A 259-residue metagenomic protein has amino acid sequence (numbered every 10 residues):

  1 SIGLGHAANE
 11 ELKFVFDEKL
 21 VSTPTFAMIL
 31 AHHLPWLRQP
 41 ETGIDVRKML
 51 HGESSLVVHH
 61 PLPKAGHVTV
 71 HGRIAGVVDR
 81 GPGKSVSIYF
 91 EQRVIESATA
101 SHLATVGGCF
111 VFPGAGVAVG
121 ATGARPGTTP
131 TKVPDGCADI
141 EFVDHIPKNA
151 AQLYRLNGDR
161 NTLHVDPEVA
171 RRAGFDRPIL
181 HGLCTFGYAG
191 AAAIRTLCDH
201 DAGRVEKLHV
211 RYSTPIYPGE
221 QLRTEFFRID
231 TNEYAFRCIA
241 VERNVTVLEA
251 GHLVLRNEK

Functional and structural regions predicted by a protein language model:
S1, F26-A27, R73, C109 (+3 more regions): Residue-level recognition of well-ordered secondary-structure positions
S1-T69, N257: Hydrophobic, proline/glycine-rich low-complexity stretches
S1-V21, F110-L180, I194: Catalytic strand-loop segment that frames the active site of acyl-thioester-processing enzymes
E11-V15, T25-M28, G43, K48-M49 (+12 more regions): Residue-level preference for alpha-helix termini and adjacent loops
F16-L20, L30-L34, E53-S54, H60-L62 (+8 more regions): Solvent-exposed, flexible loop/coil residues
A27-I29, H33-L37, K48-G52, H67-G72 (+7 more regions): A short linear-motif detector with a strong N-terminal bias
M49-F142, I216-G219, R223-K259: HotDog/MaoC-like acyl-thioester-processing domains
H145-R223, F227-Y234: Acidic/His-leaning functional-site neighborhoods
